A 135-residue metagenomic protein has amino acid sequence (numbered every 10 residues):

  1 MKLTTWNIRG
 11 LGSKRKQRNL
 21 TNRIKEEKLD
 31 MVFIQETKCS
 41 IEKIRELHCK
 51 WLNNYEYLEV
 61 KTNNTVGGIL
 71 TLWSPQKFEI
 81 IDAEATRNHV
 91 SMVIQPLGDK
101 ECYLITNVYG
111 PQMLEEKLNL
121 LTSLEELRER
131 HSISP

Functional and structural regions predicted by a protein language model:
M1-S134: Short phosphate/oxyanion-binding micro-motifs
